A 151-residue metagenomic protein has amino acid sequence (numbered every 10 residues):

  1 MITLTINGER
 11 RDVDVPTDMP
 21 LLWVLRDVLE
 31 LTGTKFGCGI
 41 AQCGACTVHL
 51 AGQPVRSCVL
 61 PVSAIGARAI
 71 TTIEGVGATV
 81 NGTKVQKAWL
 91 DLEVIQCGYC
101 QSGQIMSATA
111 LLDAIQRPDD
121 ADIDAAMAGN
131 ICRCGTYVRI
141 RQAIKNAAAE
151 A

Functional and structural regions predicted by a protein language model:
M1-A151: Signature of N-terminal electron-transfer/Fe-S-associated modules in redox systems
